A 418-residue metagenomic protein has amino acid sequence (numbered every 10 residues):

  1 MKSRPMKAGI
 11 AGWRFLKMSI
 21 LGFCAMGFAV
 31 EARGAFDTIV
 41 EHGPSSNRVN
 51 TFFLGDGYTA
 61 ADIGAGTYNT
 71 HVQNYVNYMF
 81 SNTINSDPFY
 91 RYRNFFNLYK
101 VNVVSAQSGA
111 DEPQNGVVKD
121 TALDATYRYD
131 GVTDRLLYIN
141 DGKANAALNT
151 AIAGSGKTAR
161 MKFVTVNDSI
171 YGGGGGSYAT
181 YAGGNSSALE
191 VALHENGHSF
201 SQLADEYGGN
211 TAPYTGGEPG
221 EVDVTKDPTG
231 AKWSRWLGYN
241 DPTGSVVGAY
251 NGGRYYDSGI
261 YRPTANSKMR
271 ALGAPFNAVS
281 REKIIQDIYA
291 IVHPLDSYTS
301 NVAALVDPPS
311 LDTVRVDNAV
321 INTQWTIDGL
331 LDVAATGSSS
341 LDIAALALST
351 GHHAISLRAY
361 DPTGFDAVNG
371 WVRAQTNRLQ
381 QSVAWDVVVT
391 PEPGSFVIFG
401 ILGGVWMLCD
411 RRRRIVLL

Functional and structural regions predicted by a protein language model:
M1-R14, R414-L418: N-terminal secretory signal peptides that target proteins for export/translocation
A35-A151, S186, T363-F365: Propeptide-to-catalytic entry region of secreted or membrane-anchored zinc metalloproteases
G64-A65, G175-L193: Short pre-active-site segment immediately N-terminal to the catalytic Zn-binding motif
G109-P113, A144-A182: Catalytic zinc-binding patch centered on the HExxH motif and its immediate surroundings that defines zinc-dependent
E190-E206: Active-site recognition of the HExxH zinc-binding catalytic motif
A204-D342, H352-W385: Replace "(M1/M4/M9/M12/WLM)" with "(e.g., M1/M4/M8/M9/M12/M26/WLM)" and add "not limited to" to clarify scope
E392-D410: A short, hydrophobic C-terminal helix/tail in secreted or cell-surface proteins
